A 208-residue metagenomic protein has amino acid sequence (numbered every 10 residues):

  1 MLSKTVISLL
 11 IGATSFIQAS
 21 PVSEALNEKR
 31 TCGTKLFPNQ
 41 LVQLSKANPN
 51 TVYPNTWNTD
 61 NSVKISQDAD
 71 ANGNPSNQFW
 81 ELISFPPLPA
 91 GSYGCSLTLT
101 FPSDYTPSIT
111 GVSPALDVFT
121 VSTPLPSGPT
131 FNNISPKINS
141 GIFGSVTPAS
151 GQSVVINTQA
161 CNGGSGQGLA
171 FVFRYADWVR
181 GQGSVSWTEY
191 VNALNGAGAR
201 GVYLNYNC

Functional and structural regions predicted by a protein language model:
M1-K29: Fungal secretory targeting signals
V22-V52: Juxtadomain low-complexity/linker regions and immediately adjacent membrane-anchoring helices
N50-D104: A short beta-strand-loop element at or near the start of a globular domain
Y93-L97, T158-Q182: Noncatalytic modules at the cell exterior or secretory-pathway interfaces, chiefly beta-strand-rich lectin/adhesion
S103-A170: Beta-strand-rich interaction/scaffold domains
R174-C208: Proprotein-processing/basic-patch segments
